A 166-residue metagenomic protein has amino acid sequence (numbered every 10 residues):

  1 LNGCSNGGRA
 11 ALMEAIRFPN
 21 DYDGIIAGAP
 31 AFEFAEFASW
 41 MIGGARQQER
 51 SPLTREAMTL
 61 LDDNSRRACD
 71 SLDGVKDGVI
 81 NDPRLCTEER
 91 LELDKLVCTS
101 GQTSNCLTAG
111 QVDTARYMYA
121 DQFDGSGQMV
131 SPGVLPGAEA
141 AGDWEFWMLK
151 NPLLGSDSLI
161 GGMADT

Functional and structural regions predicted by a protein language model:
L1-T166: C-terminal His-loop and adjacent cap/lid subdomain of alpha/beta-hydrolase
